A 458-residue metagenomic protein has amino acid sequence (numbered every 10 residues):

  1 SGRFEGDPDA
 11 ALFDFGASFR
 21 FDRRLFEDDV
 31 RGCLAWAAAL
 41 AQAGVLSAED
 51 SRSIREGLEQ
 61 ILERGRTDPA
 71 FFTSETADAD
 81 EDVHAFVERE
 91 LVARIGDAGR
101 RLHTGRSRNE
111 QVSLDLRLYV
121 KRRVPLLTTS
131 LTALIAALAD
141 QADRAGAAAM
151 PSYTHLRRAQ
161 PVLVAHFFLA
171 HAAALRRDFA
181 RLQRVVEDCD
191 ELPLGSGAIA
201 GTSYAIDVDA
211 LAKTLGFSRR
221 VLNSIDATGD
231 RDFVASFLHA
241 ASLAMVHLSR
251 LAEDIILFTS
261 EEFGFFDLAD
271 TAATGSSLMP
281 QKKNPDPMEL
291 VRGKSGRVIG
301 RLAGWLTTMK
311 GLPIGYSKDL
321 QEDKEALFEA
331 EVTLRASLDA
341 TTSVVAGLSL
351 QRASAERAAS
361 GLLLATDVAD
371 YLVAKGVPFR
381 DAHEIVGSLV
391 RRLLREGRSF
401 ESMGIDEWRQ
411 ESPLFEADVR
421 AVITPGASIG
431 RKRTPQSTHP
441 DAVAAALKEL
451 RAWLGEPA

Functional and structural regions predicted by a protein language model:
S1-D28, G32, D97-A98, G264 (+1 more regions): Glycine-rich cofactor/substrate-binding loops
S1-G201, I206-A210, T274-G275, D286 (+4 more regions): A helix-coil-helix interface module used to build multimeric assemblies and to scaffold catalytic/cofactor sites
A38-L46, Y119, H166, A235-L243 (+1 more regions): Short, well-ordered beta-strand elements within core beta-sheets of diverse protein domains
A41, L58-P69, L91, I95-G99 (+19 more regions): Structural signal for hydrophobic packing residues in well-ordered secondary-structure cores of soluble enzyme domains
V45-L46, F217, V377, R398: Helix N-cap/coil-helix junction residues
S53-E56, I225-D230, I385-L389, I423-G426: Short linear loop/turn motifs
R108, V221-I225, G361: A structural signal for small-residue-enriched, beta-sheet-centric alpha/beta enzyme cores and oligomeric scaffold folds
L116-R117, K121-V124, D143, M150-P151 (+5 more regions): Charged, flexible cofactor/metal-binding loops and thiol motifs
